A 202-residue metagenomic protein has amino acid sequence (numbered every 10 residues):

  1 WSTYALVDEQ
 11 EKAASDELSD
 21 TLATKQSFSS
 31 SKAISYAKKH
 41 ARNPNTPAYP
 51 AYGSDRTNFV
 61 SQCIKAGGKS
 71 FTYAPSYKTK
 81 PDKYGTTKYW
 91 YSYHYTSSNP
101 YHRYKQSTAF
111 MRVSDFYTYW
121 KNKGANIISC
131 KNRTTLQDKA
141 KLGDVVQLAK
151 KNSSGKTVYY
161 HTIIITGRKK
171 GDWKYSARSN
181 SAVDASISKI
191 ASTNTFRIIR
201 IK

Functional and structural regions predicted by a protein language model:
W1-E11, D172-S176: Short beta-strand edge/turn micro-motifs at domain boundaries
L6-E9, V60, D115: Short linear sequence elements within intrinsically disordered, low-complexity coil regions
E11-Q106: N-terminal capping segments
G53, K139, K156-V158, A191-N194: Active-site-proximal structural scaffolding
I64, S76, L148-K151, R168 (+1 more regions): Active-site-proximal beta-strand/loop segments in catalytic clefts of secreted hydrolases
T87-K174: ...with weaker cross-activation on analogous glycine-rich loops/strands in unrelated enzymes
Y160-K202: Glycine-rich, aromatic-bearing surface loops/beta-hairpins
